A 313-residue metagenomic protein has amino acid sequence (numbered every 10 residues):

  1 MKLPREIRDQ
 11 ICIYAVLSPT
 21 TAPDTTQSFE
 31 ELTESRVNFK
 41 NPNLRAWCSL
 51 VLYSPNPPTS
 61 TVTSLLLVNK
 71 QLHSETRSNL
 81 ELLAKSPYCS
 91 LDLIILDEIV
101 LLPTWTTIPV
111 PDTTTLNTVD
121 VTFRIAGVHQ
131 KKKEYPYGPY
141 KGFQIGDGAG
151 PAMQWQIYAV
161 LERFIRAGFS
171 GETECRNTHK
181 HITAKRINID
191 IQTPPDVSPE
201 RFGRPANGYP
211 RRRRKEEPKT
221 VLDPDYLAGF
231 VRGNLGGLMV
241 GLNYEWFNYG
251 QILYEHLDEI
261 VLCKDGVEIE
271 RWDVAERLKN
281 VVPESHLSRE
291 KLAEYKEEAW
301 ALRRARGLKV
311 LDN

Functional and structural regions predicted by a protein language model:
M1-S35, F39-L52, T63-S64, Q71: N-terminal Skp1-binding subsegment of the F-box domain
D9, L52-E297, G307: C-terminal-biased hydrophobic
K309-N313: A positional/structural detector of protein chain ends, strongest at the extreme C-terminus and weakly at the extreme
